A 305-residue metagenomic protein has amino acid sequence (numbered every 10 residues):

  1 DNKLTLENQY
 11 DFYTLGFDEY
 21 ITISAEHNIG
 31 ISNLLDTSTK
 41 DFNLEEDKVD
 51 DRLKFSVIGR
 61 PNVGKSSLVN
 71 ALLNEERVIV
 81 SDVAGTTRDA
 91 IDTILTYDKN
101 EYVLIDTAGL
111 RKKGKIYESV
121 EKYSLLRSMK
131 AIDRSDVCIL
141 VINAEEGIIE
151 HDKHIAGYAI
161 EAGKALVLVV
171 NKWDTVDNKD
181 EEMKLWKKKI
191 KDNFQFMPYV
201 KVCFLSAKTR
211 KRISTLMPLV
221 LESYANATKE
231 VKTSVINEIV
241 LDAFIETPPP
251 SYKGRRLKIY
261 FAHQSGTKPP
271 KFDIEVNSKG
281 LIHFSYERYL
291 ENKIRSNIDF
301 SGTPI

Functional and structural regions predicted by a protein language model:
D1-T5, E26-I29, A84-T86, G109-R111 (+5 more regions): Conserved nucleotide-binding/hydrolysis micro-motifs of P-loop NTPases
N2-K54, I58, A165-V167, D174-S234 (+1 more regions): Canonical P-loop GTPase G-domain recognition
Q9, L125, D152, M183-K187 (+2 more regions): Amphipathic alpha-helical segments in well-structured domains
D11-T14, T37-V137: Conserved G1/Walker A P-loop phosphate-binding module
Y13, T39, N43, L73 (+14 more regions): Signal for well-folded cores of large energy- and translation-related assemblies
S56, M217, L221-A225, K229-I282 (+1 more regions): Long, well-ordered amphipathic alpha-helical subdomains in the mid-to-C-terminal portions of large enzyme subunits
V120-E145, H154-V169: Inter-motif core of Ras-like GTPase G domains
D299-I305: A short amphipathic beta-strand at an alpha->beta junction
